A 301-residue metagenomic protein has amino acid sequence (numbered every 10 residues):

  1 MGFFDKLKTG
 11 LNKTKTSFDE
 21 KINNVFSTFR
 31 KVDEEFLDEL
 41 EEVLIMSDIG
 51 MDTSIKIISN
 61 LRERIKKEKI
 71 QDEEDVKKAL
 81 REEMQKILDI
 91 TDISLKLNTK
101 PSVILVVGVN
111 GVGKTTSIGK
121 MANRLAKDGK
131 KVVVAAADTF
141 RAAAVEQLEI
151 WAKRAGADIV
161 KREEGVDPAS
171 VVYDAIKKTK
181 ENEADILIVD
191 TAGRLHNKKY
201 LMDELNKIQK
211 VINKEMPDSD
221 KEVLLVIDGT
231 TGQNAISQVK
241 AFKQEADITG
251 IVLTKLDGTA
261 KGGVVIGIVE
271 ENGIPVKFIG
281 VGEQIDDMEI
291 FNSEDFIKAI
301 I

Functional and structural regions predicted by a protein language model:
M1-E20: N-terminal accessory targeting/assembly segments
L11, D48-G50, V109, D138 (+4 more regions): Residue-level signature of catalytic and energy-coupling elements of molecular machines, predominantly ATP/GTP-dependent
S17-A137, A144-G165, S170-K180, A184-V189: Primarily NTPase-proximal linker/entry elements flanking Walker-type ATP/GTP-binding cores
E34, I55, I70, E74 (+5 more regions): Non-catalytic, surface-exposed connector residues within folded enzymatic/regulatory domains
M51-T53, R141, D257, I285: Short hydrophobic/aromatic residue motifs in ordered secondary structure
A137-F140, E164, T230, L256: Structured loop/turn residues at secondary-structure junctions
Q147, P168-N182, N197-I301: Conserved catalytic-core segment of NTP-binding enzymes
A192-R194: Short glycine-rich anion-binding loops that position phosphate/pyrophosphate groups of nucleotides and phosphorylated
